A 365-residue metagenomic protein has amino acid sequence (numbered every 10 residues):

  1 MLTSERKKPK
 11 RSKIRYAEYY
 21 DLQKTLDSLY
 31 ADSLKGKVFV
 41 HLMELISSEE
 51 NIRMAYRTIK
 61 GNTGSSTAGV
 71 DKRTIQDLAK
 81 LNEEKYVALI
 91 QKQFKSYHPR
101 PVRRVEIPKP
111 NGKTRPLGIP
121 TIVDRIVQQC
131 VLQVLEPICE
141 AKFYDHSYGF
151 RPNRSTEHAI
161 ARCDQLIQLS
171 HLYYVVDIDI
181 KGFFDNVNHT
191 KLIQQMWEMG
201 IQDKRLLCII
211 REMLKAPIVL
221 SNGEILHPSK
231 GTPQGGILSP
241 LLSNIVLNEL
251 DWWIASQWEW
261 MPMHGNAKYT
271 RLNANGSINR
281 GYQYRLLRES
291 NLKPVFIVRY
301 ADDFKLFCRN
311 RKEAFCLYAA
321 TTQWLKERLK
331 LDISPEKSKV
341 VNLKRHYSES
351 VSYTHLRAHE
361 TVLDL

Functional and structural regions predicted by a protein language model:
M1-L2: N-terminal mitochondrial targeting presequence
K7, A17-I237: Conserved pre-catalytic core of RNA-dependent polymerases
S12: Basic Arg/Gly/Lys-rich low-complexity intrinsically disordered segments
D71-D77, K339-N342, T361: Short, solvent-exposed coil/turn linker segments
F94, P101, K142-H146, R151 (+2 more regions): Conserved polymerase palm-domain catalytic core
I126, K312-E313, E360: A generic structural signal for alpha-helix starts
T354-T361: Conserved small/polar residues in nucleotide/adenosyl-binding loops
D364-L365: Short, ordered, surface-exposed loop/turn motifs in non-cytosolic proteins
